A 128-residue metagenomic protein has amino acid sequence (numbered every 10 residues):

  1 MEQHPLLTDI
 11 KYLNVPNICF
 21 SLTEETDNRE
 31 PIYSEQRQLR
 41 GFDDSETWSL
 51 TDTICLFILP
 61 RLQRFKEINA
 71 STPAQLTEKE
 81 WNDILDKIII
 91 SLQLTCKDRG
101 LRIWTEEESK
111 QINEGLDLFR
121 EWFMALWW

Functional and structural regions predicted by a protein language model:
M1-W128: Long, non-globular targeting/processing and low-complexity regions
